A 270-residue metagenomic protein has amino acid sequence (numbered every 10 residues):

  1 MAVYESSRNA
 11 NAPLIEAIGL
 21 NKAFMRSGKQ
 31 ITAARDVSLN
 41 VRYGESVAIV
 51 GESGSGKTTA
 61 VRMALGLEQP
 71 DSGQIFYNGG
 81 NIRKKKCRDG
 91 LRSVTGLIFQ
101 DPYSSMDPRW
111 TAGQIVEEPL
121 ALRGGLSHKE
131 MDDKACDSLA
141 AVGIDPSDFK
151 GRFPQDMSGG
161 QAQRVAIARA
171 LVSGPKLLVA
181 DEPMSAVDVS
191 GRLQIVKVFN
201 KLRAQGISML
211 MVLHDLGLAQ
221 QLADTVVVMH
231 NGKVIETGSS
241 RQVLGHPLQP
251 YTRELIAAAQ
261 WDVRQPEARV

Functional and structural regions predicted by a protein language model:
G28, N81-G96, Q114, L122 (+2 more regions): ABC ATPase NBD coupling module
L65: Helix-to-loop junction immediately C-terminal to a conserved catalytic motif
G73-R83: Conserved ABC transporter NBD signature motif
F153-M157, Q161: Conserved ABC ATPase signature
A219-Q221: A short, surface-exposed alpha-helical micro-motif characterized by mixed small hydrophobic and charged/polar residues
T237-G238: ABC ATPase "signature
